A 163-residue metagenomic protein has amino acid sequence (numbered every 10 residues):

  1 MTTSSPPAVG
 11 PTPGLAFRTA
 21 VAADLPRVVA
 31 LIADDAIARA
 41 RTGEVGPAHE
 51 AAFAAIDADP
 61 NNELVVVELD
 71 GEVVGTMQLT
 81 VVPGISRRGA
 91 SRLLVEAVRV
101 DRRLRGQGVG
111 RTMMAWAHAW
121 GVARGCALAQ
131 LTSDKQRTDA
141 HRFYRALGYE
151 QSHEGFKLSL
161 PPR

Functional and structural regions predicted by a protein language model:
T3, G10-P13, T19-P26, A30-A90 (+3 more regions): Acetyl-CoA-dependent GNAT
A20, V98-V100, S133: Hydrophobic adenine-recognition pocket in adenosine-nucleotide-binding enzymes
G89-R102, E154: Conserved acetyl-CoA binding element of GNAT-fold acetyltransferases
A97-V100, G106-A119, A146: Conserved acetyl-CoA-binding loop-helix of GNAT-fold acetyltransferases
M114, G121-S133: Conserved GNAT acetyl-CoA-binding A-motif
Q130-A140, K157-P162: Conserved beta-strand-loop-alpha-helix junction that forms the acyl-donor binding cleft
Y144-E154: Conserved acetyl-CoA-binding loop of GNAT-fold acetyltransferases
